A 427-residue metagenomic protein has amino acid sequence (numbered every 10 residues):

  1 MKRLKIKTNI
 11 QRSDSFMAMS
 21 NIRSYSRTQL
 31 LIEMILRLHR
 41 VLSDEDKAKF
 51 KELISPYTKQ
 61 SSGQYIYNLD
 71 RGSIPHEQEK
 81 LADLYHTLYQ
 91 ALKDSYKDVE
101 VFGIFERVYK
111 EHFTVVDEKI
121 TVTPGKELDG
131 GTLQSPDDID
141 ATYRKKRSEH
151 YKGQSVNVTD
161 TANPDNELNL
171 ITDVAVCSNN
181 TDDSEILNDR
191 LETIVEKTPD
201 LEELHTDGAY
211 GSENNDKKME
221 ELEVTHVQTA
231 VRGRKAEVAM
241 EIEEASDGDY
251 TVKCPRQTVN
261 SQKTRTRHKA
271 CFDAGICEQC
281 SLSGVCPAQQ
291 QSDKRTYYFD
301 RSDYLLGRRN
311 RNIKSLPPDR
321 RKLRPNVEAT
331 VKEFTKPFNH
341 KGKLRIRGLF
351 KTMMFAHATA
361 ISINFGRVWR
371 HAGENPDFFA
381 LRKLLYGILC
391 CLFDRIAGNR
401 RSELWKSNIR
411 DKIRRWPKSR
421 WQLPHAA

Functional and structural regions predicted by a protein language model:
M1-A427: Anion-binding and metal-coordination hotspots
